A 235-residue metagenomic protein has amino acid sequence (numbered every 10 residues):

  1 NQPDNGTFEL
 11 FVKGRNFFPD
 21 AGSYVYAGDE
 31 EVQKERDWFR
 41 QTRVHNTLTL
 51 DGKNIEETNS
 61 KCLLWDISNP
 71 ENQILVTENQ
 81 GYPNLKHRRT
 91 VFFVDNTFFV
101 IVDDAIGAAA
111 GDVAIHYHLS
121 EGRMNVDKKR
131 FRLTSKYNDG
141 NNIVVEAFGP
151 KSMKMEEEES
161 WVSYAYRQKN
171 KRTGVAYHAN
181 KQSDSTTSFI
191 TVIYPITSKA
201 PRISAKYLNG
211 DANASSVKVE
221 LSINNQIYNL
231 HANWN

Functional and structural regions predicted by a protein language model:
N1-V32, R36-W38: Internal mixed beta-strand/loop scaffold within catalytic domains of large alpha/beta enzymes
D29-N235: CBM-like, beta-strand-rich accessory domains located in the C-terminal region of large, secreted polysaccharide-active
